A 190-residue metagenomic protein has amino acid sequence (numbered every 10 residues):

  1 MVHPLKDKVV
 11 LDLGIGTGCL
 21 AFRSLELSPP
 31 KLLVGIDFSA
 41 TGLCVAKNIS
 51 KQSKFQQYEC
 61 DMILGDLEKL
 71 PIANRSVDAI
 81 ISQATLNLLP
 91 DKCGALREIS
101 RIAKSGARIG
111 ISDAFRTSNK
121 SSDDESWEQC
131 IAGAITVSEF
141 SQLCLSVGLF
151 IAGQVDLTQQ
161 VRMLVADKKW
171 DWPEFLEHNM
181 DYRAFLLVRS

Functional and structural regions predicted by a protein language model:
M1-V9, R23: Conserved alpha-helix/loop element of class I SAM-dependent methyltransferases that forms part of the SAM/SAH-binding
L11, T17-K69: Class I SAM-dependent methyltransferase SAM/SAH-binding core
E68-A79: A short acidic, Gly/Pro-enriched loop at the edge of an enzyme's catalytic core that lines a small-molecule cofactor
A79-P90: A short SAM/SAH-binding and catalytic strip from SAM-dependent methyltransferases
C93-R108: A short glycine-rich, Lys/Arg-flanked "PGG" loop and its adjoining helix->strand segment in the class I
A114-I131: Short, glycine-/aromatic-enriched active-site segment of Class I SAM-dependent methyltransferases
A132-G148: Short alpha-helix
G153-S190: Conserved Class I S-adenosyl-L-methionine
